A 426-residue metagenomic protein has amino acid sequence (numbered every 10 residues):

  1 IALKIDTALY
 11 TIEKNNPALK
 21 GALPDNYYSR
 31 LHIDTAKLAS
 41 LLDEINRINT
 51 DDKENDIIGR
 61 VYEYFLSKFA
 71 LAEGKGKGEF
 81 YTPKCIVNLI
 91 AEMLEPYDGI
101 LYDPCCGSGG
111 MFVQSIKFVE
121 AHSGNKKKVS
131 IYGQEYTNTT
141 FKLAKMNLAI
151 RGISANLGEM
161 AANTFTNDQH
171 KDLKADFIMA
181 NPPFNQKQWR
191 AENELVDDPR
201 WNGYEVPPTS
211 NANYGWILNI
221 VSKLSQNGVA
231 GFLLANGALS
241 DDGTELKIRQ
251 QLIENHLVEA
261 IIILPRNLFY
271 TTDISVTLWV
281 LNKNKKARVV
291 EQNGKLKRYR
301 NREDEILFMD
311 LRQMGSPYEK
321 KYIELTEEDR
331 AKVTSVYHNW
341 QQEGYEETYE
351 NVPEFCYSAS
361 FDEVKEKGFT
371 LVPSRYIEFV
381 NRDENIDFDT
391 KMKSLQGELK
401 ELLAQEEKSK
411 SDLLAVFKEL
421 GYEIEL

Functional and structural regions predicted by a protein language model:
I1-Y97, N156-Q169, I263-R266, V290-L296 (+2 more regions): Non-catalytic, mostly N-terminal accessory regions of nucleic-acid modification and defense proteins
L31, D51, C105, G133-T137 (+6 more regions): Hydrophobic alpha-helical scaffolding
E73, Y102-P104, Q226, F232 (+1 more regions): Short, flexible coil/turn micro-motifs enriched in small/turn-prone residues
G76-A180, N185-L195, R200-Y204, A235-N236 (+2 more regions): Conserved S-adenosyl-L-methionine
E120-K127, N227-V229, Y345-E346, K393: A short alpha-helix capping/helix-coil boundary motif
N167-A175, F184-S360: Signature of N6-adenine DNA methyltransferases within the class I
